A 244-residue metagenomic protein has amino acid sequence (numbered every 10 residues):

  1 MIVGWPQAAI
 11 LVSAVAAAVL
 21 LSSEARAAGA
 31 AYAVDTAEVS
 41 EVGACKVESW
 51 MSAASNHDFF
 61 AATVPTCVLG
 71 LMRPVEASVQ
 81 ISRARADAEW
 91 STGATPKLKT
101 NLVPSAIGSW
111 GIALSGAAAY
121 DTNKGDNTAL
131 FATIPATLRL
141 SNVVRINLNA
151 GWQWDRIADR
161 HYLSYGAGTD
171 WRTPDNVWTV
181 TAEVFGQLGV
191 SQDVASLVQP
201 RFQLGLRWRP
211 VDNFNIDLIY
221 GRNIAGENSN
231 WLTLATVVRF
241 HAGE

Functional and structural regions predicted by a protein language model:
M1-A31, E244: Cleavable N-terminal export/targeting peptides
R26-E244: Transmembrane beta-barrel domains of Gram-negative outer membranes and organellar outer membranes
